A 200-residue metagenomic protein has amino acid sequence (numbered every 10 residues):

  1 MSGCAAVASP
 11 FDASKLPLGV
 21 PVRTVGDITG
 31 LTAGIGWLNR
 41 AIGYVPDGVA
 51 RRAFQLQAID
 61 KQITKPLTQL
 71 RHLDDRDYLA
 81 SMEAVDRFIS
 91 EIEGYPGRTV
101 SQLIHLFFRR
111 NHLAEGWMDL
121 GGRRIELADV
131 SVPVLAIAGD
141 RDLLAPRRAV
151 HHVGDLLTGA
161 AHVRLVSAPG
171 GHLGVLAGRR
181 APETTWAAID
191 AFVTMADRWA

Functional and structural regions predicted by a protein language model:
M1-R98: Alpha/beta-hydrolase-fold enzymes
F11, F107-E126: Active-site nucleophile elbow and catalytic-triad environment of alpha/beta-hydrolase enzymes
G26, W37, L120-V130: The feature captures the conserved acid-bearing segment of alpha/beta-hydrolase catalytic domains
L127-S131, L156-A160: Short, conserved loop/helix-junction motifs that constitute active-site signature segments in enzyme catalytic cores
V130-S131, A136-A138, D142: Short beta-strand/loop motif that positions the catalytic acidic residue of the alpha/beta-hydrolase fold
L143-A149: Conserved alpha/beta-hydrolase "acid-adjacent" motif
L165, P169-T184: Catalytic histidine-centered segment of alpha/beta-hydrolase-like enzymes
A188-W199: C-terminal alpha-helix
